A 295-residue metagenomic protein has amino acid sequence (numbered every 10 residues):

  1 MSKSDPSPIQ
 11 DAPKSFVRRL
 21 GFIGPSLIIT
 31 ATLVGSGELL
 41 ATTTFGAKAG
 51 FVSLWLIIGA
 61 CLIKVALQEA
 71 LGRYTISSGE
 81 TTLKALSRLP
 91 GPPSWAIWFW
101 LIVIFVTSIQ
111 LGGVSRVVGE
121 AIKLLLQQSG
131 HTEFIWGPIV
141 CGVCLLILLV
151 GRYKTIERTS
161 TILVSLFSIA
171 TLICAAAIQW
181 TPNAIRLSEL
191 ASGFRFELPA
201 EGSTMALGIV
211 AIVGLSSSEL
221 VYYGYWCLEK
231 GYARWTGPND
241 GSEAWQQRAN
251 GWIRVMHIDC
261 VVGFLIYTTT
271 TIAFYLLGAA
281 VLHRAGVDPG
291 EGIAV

Functional and structural regions predicted by a protein language model:
M1-E38, Y232, T236, A244 (+1 more regions): Membrane-interface "cap" regions at the ends of multi-pass membrane proteins
S2-P8, T42-T44, E69-S94, E120-L126 (+2 more regions): Flexible loop linkers connecting adjacent transmembrane helices in multi-pass alpha-helical membrane transporters
P13-R18, G50, S77-F105, L124-E133: Transmembrane-helix boundary/entry motifs in multi-pass membrane transporters
F22-A60, R116, G292-V295: Transmembrane helix-boundary motif of multi-pass solute transporters/channels
I29, L56-S87, W98-Q110: Juxtamembrane transmembrane-helix boundary signature
L125-L149, S165-A176, I185: Transmembrane alpha-helical segments of multi-pass small-molecule transport proteins
S165-Y225: Hydrophobic alpha-helical segments and their helix-loop junctions in multi-pass secondary transporters
I209-V295: Membrane-embedded hairpin module used as a gating/binding unit in multi-pass transport and secretion proteins
